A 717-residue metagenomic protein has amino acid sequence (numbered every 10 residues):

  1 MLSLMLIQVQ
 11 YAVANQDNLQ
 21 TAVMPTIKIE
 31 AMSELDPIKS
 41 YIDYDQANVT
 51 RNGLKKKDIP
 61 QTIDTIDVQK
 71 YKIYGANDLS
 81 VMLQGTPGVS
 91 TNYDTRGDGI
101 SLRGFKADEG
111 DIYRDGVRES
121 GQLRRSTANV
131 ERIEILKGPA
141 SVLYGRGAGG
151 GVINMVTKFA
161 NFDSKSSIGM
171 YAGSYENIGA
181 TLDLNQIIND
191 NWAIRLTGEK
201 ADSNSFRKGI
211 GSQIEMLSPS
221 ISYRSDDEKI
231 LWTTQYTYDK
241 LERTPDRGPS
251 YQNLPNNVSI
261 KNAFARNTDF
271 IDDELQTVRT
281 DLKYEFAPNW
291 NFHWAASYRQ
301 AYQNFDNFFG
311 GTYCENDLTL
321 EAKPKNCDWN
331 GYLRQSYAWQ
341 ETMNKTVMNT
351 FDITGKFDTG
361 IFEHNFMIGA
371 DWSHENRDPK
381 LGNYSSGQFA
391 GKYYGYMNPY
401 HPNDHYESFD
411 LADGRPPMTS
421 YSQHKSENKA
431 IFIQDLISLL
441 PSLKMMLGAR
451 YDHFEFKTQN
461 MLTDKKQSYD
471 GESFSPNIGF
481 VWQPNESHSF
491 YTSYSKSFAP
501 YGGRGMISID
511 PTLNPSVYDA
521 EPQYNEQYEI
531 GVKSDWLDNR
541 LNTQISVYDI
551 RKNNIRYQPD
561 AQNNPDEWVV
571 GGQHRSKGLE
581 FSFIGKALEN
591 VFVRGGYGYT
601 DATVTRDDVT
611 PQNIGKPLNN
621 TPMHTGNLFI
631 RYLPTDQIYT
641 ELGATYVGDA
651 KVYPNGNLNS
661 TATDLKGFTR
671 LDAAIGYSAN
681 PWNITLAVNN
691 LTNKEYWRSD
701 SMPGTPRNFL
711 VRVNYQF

Functional and structural regions predicted by a protein language model:
Q20-D163, I530: Acidic, small-polar-rich N-terminal luminal/periplasmic segments of exported/outer-membrane proteins
N129-E131, V142-P219, S225-I230, Q276 (+1 more regions): Outer-membrane beta-barrel translocator/receptor signature
A201, S205, E215-E285, R299-T346 (+4 more regions): Acidic/polar loop-and-plug regions of large Gram-negative outer-membrane beta-barrel proteins
V278-Q300, Q335-Q459, R594: Face-selective signature of the C-terminal outer-membrane beta-barrel domain
E285, N291-S297, A301-N307, F490-Y491 (+4 more regions): Membrane-embedded beta-barrel scaffold of Gram-negative outer-membrane proteins
N344, E363-E375, S422-K552, S576 (+4 more regions): Structural signature of Gram-negative outer-membrane beta-barrels, strongest in the C-terminal barrel of TonB-dependent
P441-S442, D549-R551, V569-N657, P681 (+2 more regions): Gram-negative outer-membrane beta-barrel transporters
Y646-L658, A662, F668-F717: C-terminal beta-signal and adjacent terminal beta-strands/loops of Gram-negative outer-membrane beta-barrel proteins
